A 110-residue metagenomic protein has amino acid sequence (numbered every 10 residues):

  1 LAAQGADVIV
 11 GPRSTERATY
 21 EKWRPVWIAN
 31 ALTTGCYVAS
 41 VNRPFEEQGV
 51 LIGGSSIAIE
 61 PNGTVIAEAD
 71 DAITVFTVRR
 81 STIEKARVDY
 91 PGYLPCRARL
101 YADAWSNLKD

Functional and structural regions predicted by a protein language model:
L1-T74: CN hydrolase (nitrilase-like) catalytic-core segments centered on the catalytic cysteine and neighboring Lys/Glu
A3, E84-D110: Cysteine/selenocysteine-centered motifs that mediate thiol-based redox chemistry or coordinate metal-sulfur cofactors
A72-D89: A short, polar/charged loop-to-alpha-helix boundary motif
